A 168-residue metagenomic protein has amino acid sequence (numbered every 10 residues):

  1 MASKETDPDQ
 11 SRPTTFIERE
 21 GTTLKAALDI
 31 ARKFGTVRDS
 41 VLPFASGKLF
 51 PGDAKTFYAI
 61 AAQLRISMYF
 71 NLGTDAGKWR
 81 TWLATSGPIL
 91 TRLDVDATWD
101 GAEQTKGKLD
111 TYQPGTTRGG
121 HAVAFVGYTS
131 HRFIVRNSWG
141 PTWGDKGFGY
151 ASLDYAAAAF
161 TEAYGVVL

Functional and structural regions predicted by a protein language model:
M1: Alpha-helical scaffolds flanking conserved acidic
K4-R136, P141-L168: Predominantly the structural core of cysteine protease catalytic domains
